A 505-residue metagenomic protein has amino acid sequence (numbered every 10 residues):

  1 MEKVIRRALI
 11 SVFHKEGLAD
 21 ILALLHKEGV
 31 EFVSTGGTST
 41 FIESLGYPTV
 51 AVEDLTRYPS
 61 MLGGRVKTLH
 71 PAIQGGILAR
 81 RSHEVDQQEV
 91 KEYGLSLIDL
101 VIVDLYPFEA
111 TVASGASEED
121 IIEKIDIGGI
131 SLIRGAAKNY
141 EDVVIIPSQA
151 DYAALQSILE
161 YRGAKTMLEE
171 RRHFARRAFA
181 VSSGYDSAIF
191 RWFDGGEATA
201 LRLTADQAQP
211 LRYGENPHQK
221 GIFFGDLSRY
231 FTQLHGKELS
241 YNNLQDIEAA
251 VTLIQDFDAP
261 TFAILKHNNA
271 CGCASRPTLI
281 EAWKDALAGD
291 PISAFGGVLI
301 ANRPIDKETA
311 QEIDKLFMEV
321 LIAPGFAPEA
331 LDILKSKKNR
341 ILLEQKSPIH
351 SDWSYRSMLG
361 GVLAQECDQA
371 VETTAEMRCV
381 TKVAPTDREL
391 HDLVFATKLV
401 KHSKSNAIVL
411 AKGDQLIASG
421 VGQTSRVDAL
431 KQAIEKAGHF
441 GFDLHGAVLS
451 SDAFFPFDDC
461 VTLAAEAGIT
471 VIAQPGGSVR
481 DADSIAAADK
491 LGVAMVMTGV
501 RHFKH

Functional and structural regions predicted by a protein language model:
M1-L55: N-terminal glycine-/serine-/threonine-rich phosphate-binding loop
G37-F108, A200: Glycine-rich nucleotide/cofactor/substrate-binding loop typically near the N-terminus or early in the first domain
R81-A137, R378-D387: Active-site/ligand-binding-proximal alpha/beta "capping" segment
A150-C367, E389-K398, S405-A407: Active-site loops and adjacent core secondary-structure elements that bind or stabilize anionic groups
C271-P291, V409, G413-V461: Glycine- and Gly-Pro-enriched alpha-helical subdomains that act as flexible, kink-prone "lid/hinge" or packing modules
L299-I300, D306-K315, F440-D481: Cysteine/selenocysteine-centered motifs that mediate thiol-based redox chemistry or coordinate metal-sulfur cofactors
M318-I341, L463-F503: C-terminal binding/interaction regions
